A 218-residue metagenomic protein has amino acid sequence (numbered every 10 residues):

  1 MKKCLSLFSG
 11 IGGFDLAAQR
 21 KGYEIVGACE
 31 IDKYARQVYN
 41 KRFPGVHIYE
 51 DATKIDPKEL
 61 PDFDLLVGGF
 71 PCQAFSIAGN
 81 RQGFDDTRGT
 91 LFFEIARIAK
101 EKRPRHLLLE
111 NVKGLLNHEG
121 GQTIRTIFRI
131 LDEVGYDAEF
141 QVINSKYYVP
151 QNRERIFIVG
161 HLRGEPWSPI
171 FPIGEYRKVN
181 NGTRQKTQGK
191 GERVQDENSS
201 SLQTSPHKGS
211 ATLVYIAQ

Functional and structural regions predicted by a protein language model:
M1-C4: Extreme N-terminal starter segment of soluble prokaryotic enzymes
L7-I11: Class I SAM-dependent methyltransferase "Motif I" SAM/SAH-binding loop
G13, A17-E24, R42: A short, Lys/Arg-enriched amphipathic alpha-helix followed by its capping loop at the start of a domain
G27, I48, F140-V142: A structural preference for short, hydrophobic beta-strand core positions in alpha/beta folds
C29-I31, E110-N111: Conserved acidic E/D residue at the C-terminus of a beta-strand in Rossmann-like folds
Y34-Q37: Short alpha-helix immediately C-terminal to the canonical SAM-binding loop
G45-D51: Conserved SAM-binding strand-loop segment of SAM-dependent methyltransferases
I55-L65, Q73-Q218: Class I S-adenosyl-L-methionine
